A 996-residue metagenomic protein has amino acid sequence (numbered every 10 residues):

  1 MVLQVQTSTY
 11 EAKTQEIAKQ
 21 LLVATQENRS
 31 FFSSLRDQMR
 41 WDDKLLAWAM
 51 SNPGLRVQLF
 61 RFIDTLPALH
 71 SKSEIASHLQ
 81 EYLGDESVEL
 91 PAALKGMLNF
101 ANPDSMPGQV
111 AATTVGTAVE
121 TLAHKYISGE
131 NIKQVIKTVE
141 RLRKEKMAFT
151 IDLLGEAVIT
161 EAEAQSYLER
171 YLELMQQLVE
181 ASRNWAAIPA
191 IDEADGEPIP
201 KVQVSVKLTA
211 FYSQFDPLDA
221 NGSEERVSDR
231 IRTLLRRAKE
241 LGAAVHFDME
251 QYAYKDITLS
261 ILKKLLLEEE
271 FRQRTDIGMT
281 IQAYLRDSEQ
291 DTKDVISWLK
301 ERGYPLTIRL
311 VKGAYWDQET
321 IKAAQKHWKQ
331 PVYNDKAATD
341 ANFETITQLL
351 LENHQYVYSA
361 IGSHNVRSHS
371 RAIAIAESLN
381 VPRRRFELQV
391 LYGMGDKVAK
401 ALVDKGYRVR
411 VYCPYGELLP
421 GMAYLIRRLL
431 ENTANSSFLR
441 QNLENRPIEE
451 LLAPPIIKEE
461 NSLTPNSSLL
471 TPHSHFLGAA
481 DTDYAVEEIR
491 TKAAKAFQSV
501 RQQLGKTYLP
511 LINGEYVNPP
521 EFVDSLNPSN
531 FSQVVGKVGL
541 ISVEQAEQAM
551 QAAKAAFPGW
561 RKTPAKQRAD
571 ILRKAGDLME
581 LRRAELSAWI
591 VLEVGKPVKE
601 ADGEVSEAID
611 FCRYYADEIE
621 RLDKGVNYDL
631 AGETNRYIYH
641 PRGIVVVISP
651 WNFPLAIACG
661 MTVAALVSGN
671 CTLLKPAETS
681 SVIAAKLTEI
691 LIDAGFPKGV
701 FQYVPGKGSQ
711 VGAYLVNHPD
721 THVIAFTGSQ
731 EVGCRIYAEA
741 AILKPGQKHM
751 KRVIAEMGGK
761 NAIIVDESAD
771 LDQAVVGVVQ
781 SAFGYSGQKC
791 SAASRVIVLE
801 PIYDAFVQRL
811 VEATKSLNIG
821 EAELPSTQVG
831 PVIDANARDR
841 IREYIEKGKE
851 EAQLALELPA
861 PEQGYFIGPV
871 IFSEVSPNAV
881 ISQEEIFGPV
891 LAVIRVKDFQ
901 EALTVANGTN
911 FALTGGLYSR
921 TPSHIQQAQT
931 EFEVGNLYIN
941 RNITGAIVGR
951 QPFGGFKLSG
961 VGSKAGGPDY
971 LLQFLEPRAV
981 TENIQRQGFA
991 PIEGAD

Functional and structural regions predicted by a protein language model:
V2-L477: Positively charged, amphipathic and often flexible ligand-engagement surfaces
A314-A337, I375-S378, E387-G406, G660 (+6 more regions): Flexible glycine/proline-rich, aromatic-decorated loop/lid segments
R385-L388, L430-L439, S529-I541, A555 (+10 more regions): Conserved C-terminal structural/oligomerization subdomain of aldehyde/semialdehyde dehydrogenase
N435, E444-V535: Hydrophobic face of amphipathic alpha-helices that form TPR/SEL1-like repeat modules and related alpha-solenoid
G514, S532-Q533, A553, R568 (+11 more regions): Residue-level signal for inorganic ion chemistry
F531-D623: Glycine-rich loop-to-alpha-helix module at the N-terminal edge of alpha/beta enzyme cores
V591, I619-Q773, V896, G962: Rossmann-like NAD(P) dinucleotide-binding subdomain of oxidoreductase/dehydrogenase enzymes
D693-G695, N717-H718, V732-S876, T904 (+3 more regions): ALDH superfamily catalytic-core signature
